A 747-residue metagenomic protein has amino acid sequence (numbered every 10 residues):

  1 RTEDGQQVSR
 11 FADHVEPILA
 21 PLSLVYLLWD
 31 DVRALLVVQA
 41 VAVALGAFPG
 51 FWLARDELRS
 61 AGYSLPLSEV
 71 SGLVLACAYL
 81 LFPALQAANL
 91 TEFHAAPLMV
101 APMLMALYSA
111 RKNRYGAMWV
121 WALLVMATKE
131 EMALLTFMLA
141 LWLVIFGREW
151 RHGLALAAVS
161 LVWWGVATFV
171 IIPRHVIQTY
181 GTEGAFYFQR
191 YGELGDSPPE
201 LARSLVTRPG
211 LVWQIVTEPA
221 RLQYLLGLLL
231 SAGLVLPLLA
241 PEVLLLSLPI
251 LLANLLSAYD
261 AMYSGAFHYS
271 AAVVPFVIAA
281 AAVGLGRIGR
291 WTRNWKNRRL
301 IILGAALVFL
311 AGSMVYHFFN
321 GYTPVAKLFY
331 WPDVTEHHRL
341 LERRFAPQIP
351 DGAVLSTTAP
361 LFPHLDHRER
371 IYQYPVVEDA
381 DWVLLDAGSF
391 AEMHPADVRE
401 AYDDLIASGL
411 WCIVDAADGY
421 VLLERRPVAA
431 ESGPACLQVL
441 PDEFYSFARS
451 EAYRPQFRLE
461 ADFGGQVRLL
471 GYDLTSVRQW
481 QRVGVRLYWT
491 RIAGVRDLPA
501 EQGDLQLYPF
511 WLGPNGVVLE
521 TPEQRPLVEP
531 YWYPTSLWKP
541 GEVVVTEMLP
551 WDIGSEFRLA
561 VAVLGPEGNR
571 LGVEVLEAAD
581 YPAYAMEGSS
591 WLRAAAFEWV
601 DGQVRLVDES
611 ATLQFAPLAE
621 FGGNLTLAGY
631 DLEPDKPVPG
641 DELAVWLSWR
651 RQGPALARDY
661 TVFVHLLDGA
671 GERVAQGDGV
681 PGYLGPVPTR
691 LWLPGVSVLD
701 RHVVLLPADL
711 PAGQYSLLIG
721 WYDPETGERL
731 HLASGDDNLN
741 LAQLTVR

Functional and structural regions predicted by a protein language model:
Q7-D31, L229: Short hydrophobic/aromatic helix or loop-helix immediately within or flanking a transmembrane segment in polytopic
R33-G62, M105: Transmembrane-helix motifs of polytopic, lipid-linked glycan transferases
P49-W52, A78-L81, N89, P97-A122 (+1 more regions): Specific aromatic-rich, kink-prone transmembrane helix
P66, V70, A157-V162, I288-G321: Signature aromatic-anchored transmembrane alpha helix within multi-pass, membrane-resident enzymes that catalyze glycan
L135-V162: Perimembrane helix-loop-helix junctions
V212-I215, R221-S247, L251: Hydrophobic, aromatic-rich transmembrane alpha-helices and their immediate juxtamembrane boundary segments
L245-R293: Hydrophobic/aromatic-rich transmembrane helices and adjacent perimembrane loops
E336-P360, H364-L365, E369-R747: C-terminal luminal/periplasmic domains and tails of membrane-associated envelope-modifying transferases
